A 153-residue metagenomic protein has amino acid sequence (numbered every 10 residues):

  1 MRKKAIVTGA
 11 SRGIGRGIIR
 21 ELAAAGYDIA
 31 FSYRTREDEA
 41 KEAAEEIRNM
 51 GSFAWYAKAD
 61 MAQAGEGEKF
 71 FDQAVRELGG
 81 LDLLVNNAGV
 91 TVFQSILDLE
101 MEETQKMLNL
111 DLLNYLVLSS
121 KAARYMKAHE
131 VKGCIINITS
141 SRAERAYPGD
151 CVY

Functional and structural regions predicted by a protein language model:
K3, S52-F53, G80-L81, M126-T139: Active-site loop of short-chain dehydrogenase/reductase
S11-G13: Conserved glycine-rich cofactor-binding loop
Y27-E42: Conserved glycine-rich Rossmann-like NAD(P)H-binding loop of the short-chain dehydrogenase/reductase
E37, K58-F70, M101: The beta1-alpha1 cofactor-binding region of Rossmann-like NAD(H)/NADP(H)-dependent oxidoreductases
S95-I96, E103-L108: Substrate-binding pocket helix/loop in short-chain dehydrogenase/reductase
S119-S120: A short, exposed helix-loop element centered on a Lys and neighboring polar residues
K127, I136-Y153: Catalytic loop of short-chain dehydrogenase/reductase
